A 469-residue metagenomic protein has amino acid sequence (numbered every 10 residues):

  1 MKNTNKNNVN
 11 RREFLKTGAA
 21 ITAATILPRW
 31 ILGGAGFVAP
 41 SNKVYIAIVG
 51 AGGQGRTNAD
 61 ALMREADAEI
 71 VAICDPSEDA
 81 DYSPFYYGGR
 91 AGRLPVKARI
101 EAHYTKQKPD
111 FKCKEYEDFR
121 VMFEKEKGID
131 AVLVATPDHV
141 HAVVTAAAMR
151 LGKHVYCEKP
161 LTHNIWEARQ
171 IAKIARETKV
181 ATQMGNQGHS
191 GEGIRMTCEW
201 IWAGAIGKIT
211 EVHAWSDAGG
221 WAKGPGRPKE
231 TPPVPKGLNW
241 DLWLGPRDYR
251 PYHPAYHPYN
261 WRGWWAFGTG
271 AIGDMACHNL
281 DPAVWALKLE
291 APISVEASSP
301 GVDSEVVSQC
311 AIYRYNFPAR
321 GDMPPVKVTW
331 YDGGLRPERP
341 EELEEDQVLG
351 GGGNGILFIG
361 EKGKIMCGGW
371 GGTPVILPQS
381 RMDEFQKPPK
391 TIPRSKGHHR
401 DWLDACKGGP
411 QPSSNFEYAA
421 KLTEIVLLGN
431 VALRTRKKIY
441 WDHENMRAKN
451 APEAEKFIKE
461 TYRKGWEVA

Functional and structural regions predicted by a protein language model:
K2-L151, R169-A181: N-terminal glycine-/serine-/threonine-rich beta1-alpha1-beta2 phosphate-ribose binding loop of Rossmann-like
L15, A59, C74, K97 (+11 more regions): Non-transmembrane alpha-helical segments in soluble domains of secreted/periplasmic/extracellular proteins
L32, M196, K208-E417, T423-A469: Contiguous beta-strand/loop segments that form the cofactor/metal-binding neighborhood of enzyme cores
Y45-V49, I70-D75, L133-V134, Y156-C157 (+8 more regions): Structural recognition of the beta-strand scaffold that forms the well-ordered cores of secreted hydrolase catalytic
T57, A91, P95, D118-V121 (+12 more regions): Extracytoplasmic/secreted proteins, especially bacterial periplasmic and envelope-associated proteins
E65-A68, K173-A181, A203-G207, L287-A291 (+1 more regions): Secondary-structure transition/capping motifs at alpha-helix termini and the adjoining loop/turn into the next element
Y116, A135-H141, L161-H163, E167-A168 (+4 more regions): Short, solvent-exposed turn/loop segments enriched in Gly/Ser/Thr/Pro and often Arg
H154-Y156, T162-G237: A contiguous active-site-proximal alpha/beta segment in oxidoreductase catalytic domains
